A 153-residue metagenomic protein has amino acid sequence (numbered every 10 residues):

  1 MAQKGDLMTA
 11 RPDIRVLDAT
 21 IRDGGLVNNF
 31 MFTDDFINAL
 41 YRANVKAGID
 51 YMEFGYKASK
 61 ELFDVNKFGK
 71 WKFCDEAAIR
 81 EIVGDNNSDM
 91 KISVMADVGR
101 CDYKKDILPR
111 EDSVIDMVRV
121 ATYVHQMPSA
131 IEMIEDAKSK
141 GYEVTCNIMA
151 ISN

Functional and structural regions predicted by a protein language model:
M1-A2, A137: Extended hydrophobic/Leu-rich segments
A2-T9, I37-K46: Short amphipathic alpha-helices and their capping/turn segments at secondary-structure boundaries
K4-N29, D89, S113, Y142-I148: N-terminal small/glycine-rich loop or linker at the start of catalytic domains across soluble metabolic enzymes
L17, Y41, I134: Short glycine-/small-residue-rich flexible loop motifs, especially phosphate/cofactor-binding loops
I21, L26-N28, Y41, V45-A47 (+1 more regions): Short N-terminal signal/transit or membrane-insertion segments and the immediately adjacent low-complexity/disordered
N29-A39, T122-P128: Glycine-rich anion/phosphate-binding loops
D34-F36, L40, D64, W71: Residue-level signature of transmembrane alpha-helix interfaces in integral membrane proteins
V45, Y51, Y56-N153: Active-site beta->alpha loop and helix N-cap motifs at the rims of alpha/beta catalytic domains
